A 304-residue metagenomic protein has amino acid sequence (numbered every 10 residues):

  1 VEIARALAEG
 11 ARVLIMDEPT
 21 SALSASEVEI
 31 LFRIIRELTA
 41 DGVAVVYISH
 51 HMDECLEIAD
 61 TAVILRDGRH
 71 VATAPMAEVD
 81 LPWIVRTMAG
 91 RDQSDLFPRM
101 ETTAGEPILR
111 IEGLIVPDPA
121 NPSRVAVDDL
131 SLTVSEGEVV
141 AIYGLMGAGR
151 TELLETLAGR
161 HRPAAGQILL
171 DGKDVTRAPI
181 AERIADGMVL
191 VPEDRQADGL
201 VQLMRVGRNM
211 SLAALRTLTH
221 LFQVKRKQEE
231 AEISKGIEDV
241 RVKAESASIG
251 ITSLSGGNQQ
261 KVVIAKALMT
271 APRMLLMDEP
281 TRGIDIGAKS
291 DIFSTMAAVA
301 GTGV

Functional and structural regions predicted by a protein language model:
V1-V304: Glycine-rich phosphate-binding loops of nucleotide-dependent enzymes
